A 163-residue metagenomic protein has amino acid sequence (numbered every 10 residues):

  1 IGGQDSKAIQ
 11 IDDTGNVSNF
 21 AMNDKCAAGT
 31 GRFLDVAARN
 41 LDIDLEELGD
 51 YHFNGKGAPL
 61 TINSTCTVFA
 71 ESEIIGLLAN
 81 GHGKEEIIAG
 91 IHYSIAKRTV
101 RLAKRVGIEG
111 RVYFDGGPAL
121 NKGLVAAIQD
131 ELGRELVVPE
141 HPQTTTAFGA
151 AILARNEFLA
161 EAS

Functional and structural regions predicted by a protein language model:
I1-D12, L60: Gly/Thr-rich phosphate-binding beta-strand-loop-beta motif of the actin/hexokinase/Hsp70
I1-G3, A21-G29, I88-H92, Y113 (+2 more regions): Active-site nucleophile and cofactor-binding loops and adjacent substrate-binding regions of central metabolic enzymes
D13-N54, I152: Glycine-rich phosphate-binding loop plus the immediately following alpha-helix
G31-D35, P139-S163: Glycine-rich phosphate-binding/hydrolytic loop that grips phosphoryl groups
I43-L77: Internal, active-site/partner-interface "lid" segment
T67-L102, Q143: Adenine-nucleotide phosphate-binding core of ATP-dependent small-molecule kinases
A103-E131, P142-T146: Glycine-rich phosphate-binding loops at beta-strand->alpha-helix junctions
